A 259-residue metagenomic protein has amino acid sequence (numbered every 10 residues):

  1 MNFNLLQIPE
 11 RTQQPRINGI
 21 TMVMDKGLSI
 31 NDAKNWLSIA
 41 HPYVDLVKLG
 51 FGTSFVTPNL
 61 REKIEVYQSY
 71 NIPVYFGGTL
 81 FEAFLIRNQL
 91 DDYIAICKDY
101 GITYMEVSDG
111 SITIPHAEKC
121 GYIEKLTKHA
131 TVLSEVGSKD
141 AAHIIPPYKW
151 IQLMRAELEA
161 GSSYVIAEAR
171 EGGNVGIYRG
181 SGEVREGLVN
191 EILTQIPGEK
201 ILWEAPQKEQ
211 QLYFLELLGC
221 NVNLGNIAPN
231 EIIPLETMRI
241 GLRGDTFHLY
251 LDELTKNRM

Functional and structural regions predicted by a protein language model:
M1-V66: Conserved N-terminal beta1-alpha1 strand-loop-helix module at the mouth
N4-E10, E191-M259: C-terminal alpha-helical cap/extension of soluble enzyme domains
I17-N31, G50-T53, Y75-Q89, E135-K149: Active-site mouth loops of central-metabolism enzymes
N18-M24, D45-L49, V74-G78, M105-V107 (+4 more regions): Hydrophobic faces of well-ordered beta-strands that scaffold small-molecule active sites in alpha/beta enzyme cores
S29-N31, S54-Y67, A83-D92, G110-A130 (+4 more regions): Active-site-adjacent beta->alpha loops and helix N-cap segments on the catalytic face of soluble alpha/beta enzymes
N35, Q89-A95, I145-E159, P206-C220: Catalytic cores of alpha/beta
W36-A40, Y67, I96-C97, K125-L126 (+3 more regions): Generic structural signal for hydrophobic
K98-I177: Conserved anion-binding
